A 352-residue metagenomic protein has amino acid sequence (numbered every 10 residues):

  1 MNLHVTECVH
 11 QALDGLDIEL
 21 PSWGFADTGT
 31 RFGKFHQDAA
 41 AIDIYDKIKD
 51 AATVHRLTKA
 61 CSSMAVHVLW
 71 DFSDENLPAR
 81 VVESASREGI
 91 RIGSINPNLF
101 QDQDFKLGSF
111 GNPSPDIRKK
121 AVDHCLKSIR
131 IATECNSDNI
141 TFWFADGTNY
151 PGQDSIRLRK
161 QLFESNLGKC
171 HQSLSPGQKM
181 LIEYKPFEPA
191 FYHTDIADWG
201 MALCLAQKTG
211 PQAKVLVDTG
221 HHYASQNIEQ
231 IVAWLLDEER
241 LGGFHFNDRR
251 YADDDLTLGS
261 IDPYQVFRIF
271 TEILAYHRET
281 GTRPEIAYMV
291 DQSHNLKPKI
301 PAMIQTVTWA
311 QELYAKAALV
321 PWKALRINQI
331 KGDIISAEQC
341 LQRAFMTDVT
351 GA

Functional and structural regions predicted by a protein language model:
M1-F25, G29, G33-F35, A52 (+7 more regions): Histidine-acidic metal/acid-base catalytic patches
Q11-G24, Q37-L69: Catalytic domains of carbohydrate-active enzymes, especially glycoside hydrolases
G15-G24, V68-F100: Glycine-rich, aromatic-flanked loop segments that form ligand/cofactor-binding clefts across common enzyme folds
R31-F35, S73-N76, Q101-K119, F144-R157: Surface-exposed, active-site-proximal loop segments in enzymatic domains
D38-V54, L77, V122-I129, S225-W234: Short, acidic/polar
S63-V66, G93-P97, N136-F144, Q178-E183 (+1 more regions): Short beta-strand segments at enzyme active-site cores
W70-E83, G111-R130, K160-L162: Glycine-rich anion/phosphate-binding loops
K106-F110, F142-R159, M180-T194, Y251-A252 (+1 more regions): Active-site-proximal beta-alpha loop/turn segments in soluble metabolic enzymes
